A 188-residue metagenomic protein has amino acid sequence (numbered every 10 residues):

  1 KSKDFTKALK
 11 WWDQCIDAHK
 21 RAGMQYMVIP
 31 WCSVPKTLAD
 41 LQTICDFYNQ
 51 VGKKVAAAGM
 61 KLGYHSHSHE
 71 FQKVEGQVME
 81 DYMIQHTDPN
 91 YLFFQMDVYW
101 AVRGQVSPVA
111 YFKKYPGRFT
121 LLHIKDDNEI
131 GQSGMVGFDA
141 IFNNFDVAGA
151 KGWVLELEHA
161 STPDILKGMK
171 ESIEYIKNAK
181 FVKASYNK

Functional and structural regions predicted by a protein language model:
S2-F93, L166: Active-site acidic/histidine proton-transfer and metal-coordination neighborhood in alpha/beta enzyme cores
E75-M96, W100-K188: Histidine-acidic metal/acid-base catalytic patches
